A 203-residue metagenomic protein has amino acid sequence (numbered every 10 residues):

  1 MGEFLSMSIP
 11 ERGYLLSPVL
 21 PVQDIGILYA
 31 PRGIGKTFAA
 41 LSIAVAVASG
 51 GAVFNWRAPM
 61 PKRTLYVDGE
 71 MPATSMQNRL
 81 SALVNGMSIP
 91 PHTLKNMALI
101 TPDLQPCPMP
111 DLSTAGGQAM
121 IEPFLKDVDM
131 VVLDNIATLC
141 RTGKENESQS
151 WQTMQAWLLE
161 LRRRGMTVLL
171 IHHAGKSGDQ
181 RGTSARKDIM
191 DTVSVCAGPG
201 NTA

Functional and structural regions predicted by a protein language model:
M1-L15: N-terminal pre-Walker A segment at the start of P-loop NTPase domains
P10, L16, R32, P59-E145: Conserved inter-motif catalytic segment of the P-loop NTP-binding fold
L20, A44, Y66, D134 (+1 more regions): Conserved RecA-like P-loop NTPase ATPase core
V22-G26, K62: Pre-Walker A (Motif I) flank of P-loop NTPase domains
I27-L28, G33, F38, M130 (+2 more regions): Phosphate-binding/switch region of NTP-binding enzymes
A39, I43: Hydrophobic positions on the alpha1 helix immediately C-terminal to the Walker A/P-loop
V45, S49, S81, E122-K126 (+1 more regions): Surface-exposed alpha-helical segments enriched in charged/polar residues
A46-P61: Post-Walker A helix-loop "phosphate-sensing" segment adjacent to the P-loop in P-loop NTPases
